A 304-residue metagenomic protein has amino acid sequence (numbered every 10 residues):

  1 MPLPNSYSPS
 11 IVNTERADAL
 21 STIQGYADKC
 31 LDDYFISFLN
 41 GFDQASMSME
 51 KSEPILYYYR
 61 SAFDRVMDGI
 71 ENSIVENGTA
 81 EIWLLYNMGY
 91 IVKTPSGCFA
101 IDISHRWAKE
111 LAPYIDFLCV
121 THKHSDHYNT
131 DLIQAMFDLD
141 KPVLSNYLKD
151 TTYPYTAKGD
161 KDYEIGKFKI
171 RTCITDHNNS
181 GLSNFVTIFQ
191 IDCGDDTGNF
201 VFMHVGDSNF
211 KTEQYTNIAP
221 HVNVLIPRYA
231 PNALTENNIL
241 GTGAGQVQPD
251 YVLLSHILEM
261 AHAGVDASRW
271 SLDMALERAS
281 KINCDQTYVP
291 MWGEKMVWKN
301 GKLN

Functional and structural regions predicted by a protein language model:
M1-L84, I91-E110, F117, Y128-I133 (+5 more regions): Metallo-beta-lactamase
D64-T79, L144-N199, V289-K295, K299-L303: Metallo-beta-lactamase
G89, T130-F137, I188, Q214-T216 (+2 more regions): Short amphipathic alpha-helical segments and helix-helix/interface helices
V92, H122, I170, D207 (+2 more regions): Divalent metal-coordination and catalytic microenvironments
H105, D176-Q248, L258, H262 (+1 more regions): Active-site-proximal loop/helix segments of hydrolase catalytic cores
E110-Y114, Y128, T152-A157, I165-I170 (+3 more regions): Short, charged, surface-exposed secondary-structure boundary motifs
D116-F117, T121-H127, H256: Histidine-centered divalent metal-coordination motifs
Y155-K169, S183, Y215-T216, G245-N304: Binuclear metal-ion centers of metallo-dependent hydrolases, dominated by the metallo-beta-lactamase
